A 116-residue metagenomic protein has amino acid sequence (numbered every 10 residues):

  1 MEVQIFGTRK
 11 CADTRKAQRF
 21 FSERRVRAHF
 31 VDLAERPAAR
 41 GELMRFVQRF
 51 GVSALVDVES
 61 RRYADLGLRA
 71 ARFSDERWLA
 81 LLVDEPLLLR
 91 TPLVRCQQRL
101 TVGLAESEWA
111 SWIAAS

Functional and structural regions predicted by a protein language model:
M1-R24, A28-R36: Local sequence-structure signature of Cys/Sec-based thiol-disulfide redox active-site neighborhoods
L33-S116: Thiol/selenol-based redox catalytic cores and closely related redox-interacting motifs
